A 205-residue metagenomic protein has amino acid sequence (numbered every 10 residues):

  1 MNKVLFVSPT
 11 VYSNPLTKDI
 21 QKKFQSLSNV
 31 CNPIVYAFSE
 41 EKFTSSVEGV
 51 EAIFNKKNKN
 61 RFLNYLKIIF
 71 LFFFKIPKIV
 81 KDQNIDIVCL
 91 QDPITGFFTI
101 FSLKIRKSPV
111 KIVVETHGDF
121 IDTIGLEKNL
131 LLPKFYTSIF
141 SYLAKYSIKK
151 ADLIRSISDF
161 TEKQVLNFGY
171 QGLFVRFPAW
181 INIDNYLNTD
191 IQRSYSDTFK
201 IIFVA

Functional and structural regions predicted by a protein language model:
M1-F43, E48, Q83, L153 (+3 more regions): N-terminal subdomain of nucleotide-sugar transferases
T10-N14, V110-L132, L153, I183: A short, histidine- and acid-enriched strand-loop-helix "catalytic/donor-clamping" loop that lines the nucleotide-sugar
K23-Q25, F73-K78, F97-F101, I105 (+4 more regions): Membrane-proximal helix-turn-helix segments that form the acceptor-binding/catalytic region of lipid-linked
G49-K75, E127-P133: A short, charged, and often flexible helix/loop element on the N-terminal side of the glycosyltransferase catalytic
E51-F54, K111, T137, S141-T189 (+2 more regions): Donor nucleotide-sugar binding/catalytic pocket of nucleotide-sugar-dependent glycosyltransferases
I76-G96, P109-V113: Short N-terminal targeting/anchoring amphipathic segment
D92, T116-G118, S158-D159: Helix N-cap/beta->alpha junction signal
